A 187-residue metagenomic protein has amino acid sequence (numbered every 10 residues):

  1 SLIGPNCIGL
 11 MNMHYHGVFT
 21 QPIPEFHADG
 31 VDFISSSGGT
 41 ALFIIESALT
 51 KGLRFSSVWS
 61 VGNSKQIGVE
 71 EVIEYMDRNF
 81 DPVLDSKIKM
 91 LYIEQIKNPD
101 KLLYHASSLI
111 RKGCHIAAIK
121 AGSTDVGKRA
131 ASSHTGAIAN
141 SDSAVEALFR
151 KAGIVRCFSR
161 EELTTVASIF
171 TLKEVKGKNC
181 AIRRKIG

Functional and structural regions predicted by a protein language model:
S1-G187: Catalytic-core regions of core metabolic enzymes, especially those transforming organic acids/acyl-group intermediates
